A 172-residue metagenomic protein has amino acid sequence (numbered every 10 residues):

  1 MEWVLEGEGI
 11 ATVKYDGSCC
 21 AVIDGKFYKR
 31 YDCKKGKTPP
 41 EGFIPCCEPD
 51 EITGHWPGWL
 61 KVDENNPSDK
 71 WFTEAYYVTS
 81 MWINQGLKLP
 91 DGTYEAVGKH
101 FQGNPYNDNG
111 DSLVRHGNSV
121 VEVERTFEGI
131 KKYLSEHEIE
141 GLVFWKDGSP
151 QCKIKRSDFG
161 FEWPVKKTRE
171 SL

Functional and structural regions predicted by a protein language model:
M1-L172: Core nucleotide-handling region used for phosphoryl-transfer chemistry
